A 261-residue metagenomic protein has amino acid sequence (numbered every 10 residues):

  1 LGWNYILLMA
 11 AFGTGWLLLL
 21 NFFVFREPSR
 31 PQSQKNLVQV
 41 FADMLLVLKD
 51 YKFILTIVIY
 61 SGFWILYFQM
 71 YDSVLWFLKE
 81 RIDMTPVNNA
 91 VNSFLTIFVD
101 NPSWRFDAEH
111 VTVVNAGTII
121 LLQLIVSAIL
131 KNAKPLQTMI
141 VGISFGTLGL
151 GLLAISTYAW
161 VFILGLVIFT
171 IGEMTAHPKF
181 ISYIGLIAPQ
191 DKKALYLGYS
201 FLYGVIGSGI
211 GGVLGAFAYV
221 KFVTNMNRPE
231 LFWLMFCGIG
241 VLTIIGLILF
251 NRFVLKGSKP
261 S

Functional and structural regions predicted by a protein language model:
L1-F12, F217-V241: A membrane-interface helix-boundary motif in multi-pass transporters
W16-P28, L231-S261: Multi-pass alpha-helical transporter architecture, strongest for 12-TM Major Facilitator/SLC carriers used
S29-V58, A90: Juxtamembrane intracellular "pre-TM" segments in multi-pass secondary transporters
Y51-R105: Extracytoplasmic gate region of multi-pass secondary transporters
R105, A188-Y203, N227-P229: Loop-to-transmembrane helix entry/capping segments in MFS-fold secondary transporters and related SLC/MFSD carriers
I120-P135, Y219: Helix-to-loop junctions at the C-terminal end of transmembrane segments in multipass secondary transporters
S144-T157: C-terminal ends and interior cores of transmembrane alpha-helices in multi-pass membrane transporters/permeases
M174-P189: Intracellular juxtamembrane helix-capping segments at the cytosolic ends of symmetry-related transmembrane helices
